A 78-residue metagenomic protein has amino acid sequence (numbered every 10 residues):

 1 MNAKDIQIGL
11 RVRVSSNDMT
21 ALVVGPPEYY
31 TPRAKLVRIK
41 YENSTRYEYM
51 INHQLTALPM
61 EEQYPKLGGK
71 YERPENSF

Functional and structural regions predicted by a protein language model:
M1-R11, E75-S77: Mixed-charge, Lys/Arg-rich low-complexity intrinsically disordered regions
N2, V14, D18, E61-E62: Exposed boundary/loop context
D5, A21, Y64-P65: Compositionally biased, low-complexity repeat tracts
I8-R11, S15-Q54: Basic/aromatic-rich interaction segments and small domains that mediate binding to polyanionic partners
Y41-F78: Intrinsically disordered, low-complexity, charged/polar segments
